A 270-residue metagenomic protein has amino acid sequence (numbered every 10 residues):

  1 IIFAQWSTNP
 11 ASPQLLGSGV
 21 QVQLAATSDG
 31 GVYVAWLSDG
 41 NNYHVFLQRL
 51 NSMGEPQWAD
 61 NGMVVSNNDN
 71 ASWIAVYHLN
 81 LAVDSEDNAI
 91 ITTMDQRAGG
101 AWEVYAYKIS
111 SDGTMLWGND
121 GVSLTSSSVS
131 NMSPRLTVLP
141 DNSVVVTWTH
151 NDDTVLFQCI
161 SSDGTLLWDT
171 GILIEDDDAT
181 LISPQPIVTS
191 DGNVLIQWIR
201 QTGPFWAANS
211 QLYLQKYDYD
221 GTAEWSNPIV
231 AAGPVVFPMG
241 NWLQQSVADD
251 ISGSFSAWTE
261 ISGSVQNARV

Functional and structural regions predicted by a protein language model:
A4-V270: Extracellular, repeat-based ectodomains that mediate carbohydrate processing or recognition
